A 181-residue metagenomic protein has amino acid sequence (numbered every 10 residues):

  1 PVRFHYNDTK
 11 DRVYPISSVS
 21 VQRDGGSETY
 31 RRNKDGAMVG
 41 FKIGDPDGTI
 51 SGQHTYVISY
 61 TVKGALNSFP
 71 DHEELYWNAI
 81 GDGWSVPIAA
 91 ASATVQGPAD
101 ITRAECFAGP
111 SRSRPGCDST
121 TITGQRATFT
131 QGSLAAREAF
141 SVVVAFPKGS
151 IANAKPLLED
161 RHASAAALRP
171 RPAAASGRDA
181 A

Functional and structural regions predicted by a protein language model:
P1-A181: Lumenal/extracellular ectodomains and adaptor appendage modules of the eukaryotic vesicle/secretory system
